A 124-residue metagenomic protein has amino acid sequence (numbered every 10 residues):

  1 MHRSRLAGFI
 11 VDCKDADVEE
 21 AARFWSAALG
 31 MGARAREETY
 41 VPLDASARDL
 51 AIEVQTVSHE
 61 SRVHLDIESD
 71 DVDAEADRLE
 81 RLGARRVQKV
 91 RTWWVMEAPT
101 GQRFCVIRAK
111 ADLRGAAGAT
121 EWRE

Functional and structural regions predicted by a protein language model:
M1-A22, V63, I67, K110-E124: N-terminal beta-strand motif that seeds the catalytic metal site of vicinal oxygen chelate
M1-L50, A74-D77, V87: Core segments of cupin and vicinal oxygen chelate
F9, I52-V54, A84, V106: Hydrophobic beta-strand residues in large extracellular and virion-surface proteins
E38-T39, T92-W93, R114: Residue-level "edge-of-site" marker
L43-A47, M96-P99, A109: Active-site beta-strand termini and strand-to-loop segments that position acidic
R48-E53, Q102-C105, A111-R114: Short, charged/polar, Gly/Pro-enriched secondary-structure boundary elements
V57: Short, structured active-site "lid" loops
E60, L65-R103: Vicinal oxygen chelate
